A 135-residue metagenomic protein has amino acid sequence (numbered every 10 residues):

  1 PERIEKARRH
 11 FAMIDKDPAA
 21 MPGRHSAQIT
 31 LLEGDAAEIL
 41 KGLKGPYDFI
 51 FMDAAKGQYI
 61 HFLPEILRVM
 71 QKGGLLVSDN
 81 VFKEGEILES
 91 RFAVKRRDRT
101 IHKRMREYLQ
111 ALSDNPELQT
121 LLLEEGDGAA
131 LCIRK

Functional and structural regions predicted by a protein language model:
P1-K135: S-adenosylmethionine/decaboxylated-SAM
